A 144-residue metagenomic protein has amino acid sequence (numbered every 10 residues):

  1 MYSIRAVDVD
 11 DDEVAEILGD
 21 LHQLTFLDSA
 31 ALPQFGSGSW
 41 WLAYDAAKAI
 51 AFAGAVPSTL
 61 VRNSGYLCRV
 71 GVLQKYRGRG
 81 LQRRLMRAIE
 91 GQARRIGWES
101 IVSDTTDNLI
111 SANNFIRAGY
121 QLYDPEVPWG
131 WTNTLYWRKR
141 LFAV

Functional and structural regions predicted by a protein language model:
Y2-C68, L73: Acetyl-CoA-dependent GNAT
D12, R79, L109: Loop/helix-junction capping segments adjacent to catalytic residues or to phosphate/diphosphate-binding pockets
G38, T132-Y136: Short hydrophobic/aromatic beta-strand or adjacent loop that forms the aromatic wall/cage of a ligand/substrate-binding
P57, Q74, T105, V127: Residues that line or immediately flank small-molecule/substrate-binding pockets and catalytic motifs
V72, G78-G91, R117: Conserved acetyl-CoA-binding loop-helix of GNAT-fold acetyltransferases
A93-T106: Conserved GNAT acetyl-CoA-binding A-motif
T106-P125, W129-T132: Conserved active-site alpha-helix within GNAT-family acetyltransferase domains
L141-V144: Short, charged/polar, Gly/Pro-enriched secondary-structure boundary elements
